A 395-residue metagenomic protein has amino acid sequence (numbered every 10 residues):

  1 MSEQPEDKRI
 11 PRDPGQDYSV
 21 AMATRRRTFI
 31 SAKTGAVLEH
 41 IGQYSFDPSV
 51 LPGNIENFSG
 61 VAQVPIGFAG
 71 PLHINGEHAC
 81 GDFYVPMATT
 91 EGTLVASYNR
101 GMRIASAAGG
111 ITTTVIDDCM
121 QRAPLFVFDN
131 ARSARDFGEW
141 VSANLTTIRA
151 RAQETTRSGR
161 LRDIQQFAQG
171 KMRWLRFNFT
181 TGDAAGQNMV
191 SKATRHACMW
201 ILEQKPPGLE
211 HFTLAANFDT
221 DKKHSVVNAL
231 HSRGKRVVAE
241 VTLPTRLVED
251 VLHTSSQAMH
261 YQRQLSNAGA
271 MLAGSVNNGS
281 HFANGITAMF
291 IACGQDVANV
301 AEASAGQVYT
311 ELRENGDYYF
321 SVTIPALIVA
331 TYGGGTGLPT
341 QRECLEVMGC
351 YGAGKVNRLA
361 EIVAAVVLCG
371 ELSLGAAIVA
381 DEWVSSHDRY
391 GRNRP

Functional and structural regions predicted by a protein language model:
M1-Y84, S97-M102, D117-C119, R389-P395: Acidic/polar, glycine-rich intrinsically disordered N-terminal extensions of enzymes
I41, E154-Q166, Q204-N217, A258-Q262 (+4 more regions): Flexible, glycine/charged-enriched surface loops at secondary-structure junctions
G60-V95, T181-S191, G269-Q295, V366-A376: Conserved phosphate/anionic-ligand binding catalytic regions in large, soluble enzymes, centered on
A62, G67-G170, L175: Small-residue-rich
Y84-I111, L145-E154, M289-L345: Long, charge-patterned amphipathic alpha-helical coiled-coil/hairpin "stalk" segments used as oligomerization
E91, N130-S133, F179-A185, I328 (+1 more regions): A generic structural motif
T180-G337: Glycine-rich anion/phosphate-binding loop at the beta-strand->alpha-helix junction
Y319-P395: Internal helix-turn-beta structural module
